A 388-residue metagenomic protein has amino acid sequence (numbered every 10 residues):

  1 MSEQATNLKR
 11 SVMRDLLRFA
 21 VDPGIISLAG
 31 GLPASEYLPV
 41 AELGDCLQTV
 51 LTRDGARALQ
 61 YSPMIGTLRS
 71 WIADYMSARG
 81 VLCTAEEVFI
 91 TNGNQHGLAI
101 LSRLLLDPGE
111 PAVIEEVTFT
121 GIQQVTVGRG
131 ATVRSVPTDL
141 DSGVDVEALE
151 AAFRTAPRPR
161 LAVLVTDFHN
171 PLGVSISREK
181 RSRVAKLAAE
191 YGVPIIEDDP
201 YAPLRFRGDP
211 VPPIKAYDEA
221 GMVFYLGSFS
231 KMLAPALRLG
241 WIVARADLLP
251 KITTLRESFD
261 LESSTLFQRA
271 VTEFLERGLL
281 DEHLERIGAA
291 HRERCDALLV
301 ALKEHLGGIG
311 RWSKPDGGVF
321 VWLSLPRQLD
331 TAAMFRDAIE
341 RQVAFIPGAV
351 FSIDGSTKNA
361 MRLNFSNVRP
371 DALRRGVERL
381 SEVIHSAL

Functional and structural regions predicted by a protein language model:
Q4-G93, I100, E276-R277, A344 (+1 more regions): N-terminal small-domain helix-loop-helix segment of the aminotransferase-like
P23, R129, E190-Y191, G221 (+2 more regions): Helix C-cap/helix->beta junction micro-motif
G55-Y191, A202-A220, H291, D371: Conserved core of the PLP fold type I
P203, P210, K215-K251, L266: Active-site PLP attachment segment
I252-E257, R277-L299, Q328: Structural signature of PLP-dependent enzymes
T272, A289-L299, G310-S324, M334: Conserved glycine-rich beta-strand-loop-beta hairpin in the small C-terminal domain of fold type I
E340-R341, G355-L388: PLP-dependent enzyme catalytic core of the Aspartate aminotransferase-like
